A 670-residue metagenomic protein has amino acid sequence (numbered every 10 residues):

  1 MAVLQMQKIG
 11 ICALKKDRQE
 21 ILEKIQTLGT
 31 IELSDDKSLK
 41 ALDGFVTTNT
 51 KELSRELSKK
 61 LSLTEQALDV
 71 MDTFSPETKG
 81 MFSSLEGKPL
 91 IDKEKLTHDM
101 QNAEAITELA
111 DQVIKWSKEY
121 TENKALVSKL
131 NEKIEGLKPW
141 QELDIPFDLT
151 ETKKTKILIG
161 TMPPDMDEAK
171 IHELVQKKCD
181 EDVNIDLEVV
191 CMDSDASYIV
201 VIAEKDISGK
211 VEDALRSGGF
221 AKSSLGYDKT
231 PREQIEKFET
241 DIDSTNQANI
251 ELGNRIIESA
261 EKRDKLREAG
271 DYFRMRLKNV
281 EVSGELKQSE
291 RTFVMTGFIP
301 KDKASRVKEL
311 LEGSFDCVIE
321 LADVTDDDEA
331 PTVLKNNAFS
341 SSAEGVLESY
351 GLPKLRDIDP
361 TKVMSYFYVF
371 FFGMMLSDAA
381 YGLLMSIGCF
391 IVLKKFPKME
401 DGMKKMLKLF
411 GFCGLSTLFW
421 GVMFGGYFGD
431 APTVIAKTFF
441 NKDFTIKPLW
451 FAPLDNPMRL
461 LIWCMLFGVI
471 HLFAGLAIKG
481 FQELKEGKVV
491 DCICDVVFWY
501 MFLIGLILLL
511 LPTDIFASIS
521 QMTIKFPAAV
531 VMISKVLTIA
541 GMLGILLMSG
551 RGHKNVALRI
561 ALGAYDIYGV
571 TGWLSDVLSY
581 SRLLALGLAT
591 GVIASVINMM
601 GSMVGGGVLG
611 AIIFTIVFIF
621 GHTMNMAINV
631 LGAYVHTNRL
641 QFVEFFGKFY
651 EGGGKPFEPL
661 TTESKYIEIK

Functional and structural regions predicted by a protein language model:
M1-M364, V392, M399, M403-F410: Long, charged N-terminal accessory/stalk domains
A2-Q7, K16-L33, S305-K670: Conserved, carboxylate-rich catalytic/transport cores that coordinate ions
